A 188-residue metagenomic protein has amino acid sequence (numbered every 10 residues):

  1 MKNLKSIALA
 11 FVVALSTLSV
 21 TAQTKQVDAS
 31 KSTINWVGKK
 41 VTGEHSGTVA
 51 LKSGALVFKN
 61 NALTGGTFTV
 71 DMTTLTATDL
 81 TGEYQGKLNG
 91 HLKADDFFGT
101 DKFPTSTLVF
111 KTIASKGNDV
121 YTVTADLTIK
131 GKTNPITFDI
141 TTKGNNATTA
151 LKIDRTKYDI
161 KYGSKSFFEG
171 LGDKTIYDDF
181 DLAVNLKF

Functional and structural regions predicted by a protein language model:
M1-K25: Bacterial Sec-dependent N-terminal signal peptides
T21-F188: Low-complexity, acidic/polar, glycine-enriched regions of mature
